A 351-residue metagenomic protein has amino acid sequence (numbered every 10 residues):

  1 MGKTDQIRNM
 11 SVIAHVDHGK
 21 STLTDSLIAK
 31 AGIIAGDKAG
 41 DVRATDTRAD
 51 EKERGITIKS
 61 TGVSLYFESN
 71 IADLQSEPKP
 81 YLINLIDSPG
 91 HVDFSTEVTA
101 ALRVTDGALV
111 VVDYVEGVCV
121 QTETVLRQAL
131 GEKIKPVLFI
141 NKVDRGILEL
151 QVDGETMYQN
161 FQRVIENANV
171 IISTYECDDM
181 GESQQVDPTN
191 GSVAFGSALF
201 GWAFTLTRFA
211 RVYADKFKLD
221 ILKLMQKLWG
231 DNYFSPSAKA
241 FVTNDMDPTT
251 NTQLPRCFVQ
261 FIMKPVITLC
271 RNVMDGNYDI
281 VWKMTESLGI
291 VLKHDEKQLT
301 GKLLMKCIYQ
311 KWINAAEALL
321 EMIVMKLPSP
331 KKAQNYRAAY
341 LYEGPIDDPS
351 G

Functional and structural regions predicted by a protein language model:
M1-G351: Structural and coupling elements of P-loop NTPases
